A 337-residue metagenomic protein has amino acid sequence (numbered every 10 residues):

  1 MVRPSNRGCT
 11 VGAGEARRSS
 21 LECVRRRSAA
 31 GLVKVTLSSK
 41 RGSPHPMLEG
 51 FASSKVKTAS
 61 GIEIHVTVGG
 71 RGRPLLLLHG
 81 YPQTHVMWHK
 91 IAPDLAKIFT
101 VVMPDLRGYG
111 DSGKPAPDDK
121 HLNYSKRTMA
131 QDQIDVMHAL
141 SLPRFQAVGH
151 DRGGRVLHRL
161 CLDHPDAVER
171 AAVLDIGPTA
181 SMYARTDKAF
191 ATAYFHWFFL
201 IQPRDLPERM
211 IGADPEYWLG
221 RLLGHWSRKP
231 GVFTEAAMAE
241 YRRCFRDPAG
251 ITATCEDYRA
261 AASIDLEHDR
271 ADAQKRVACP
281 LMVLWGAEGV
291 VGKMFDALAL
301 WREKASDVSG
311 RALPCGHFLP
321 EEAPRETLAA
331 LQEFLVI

Functional and structural regions predicted by a protein language model:
S5, S19-S20, S28, S38-S39 (+1 more regions): Serine residues within intrinsically disordered or low-complexity segments
G42-S54, I64, R71-P74, M87 (+5 more regions): Flexible "cap/lid" subdomain of the alpha/beta-hydrolase fold that forms the substrate-access gate
G72, G80-Q83: Active-site glycine-rich loops that stabilize anionic/oxyanionic intermediates across multiple enzyme folds
L77-G80, M103: Structural cue for short, hydrophobic secondary-structure segments
H79-Y81, G149-H150: Conserved alpha/beta-hydrolase "nucleophile elbow" surrounding the catalytic nucleophile
V86-T100: Short amphipathic alpha-helix adjacent to the substrate-entry channel of hydrolases
G316-L328: Catalytic histidine-centered segment of alpha/beta-hydrolase-like enzymes
